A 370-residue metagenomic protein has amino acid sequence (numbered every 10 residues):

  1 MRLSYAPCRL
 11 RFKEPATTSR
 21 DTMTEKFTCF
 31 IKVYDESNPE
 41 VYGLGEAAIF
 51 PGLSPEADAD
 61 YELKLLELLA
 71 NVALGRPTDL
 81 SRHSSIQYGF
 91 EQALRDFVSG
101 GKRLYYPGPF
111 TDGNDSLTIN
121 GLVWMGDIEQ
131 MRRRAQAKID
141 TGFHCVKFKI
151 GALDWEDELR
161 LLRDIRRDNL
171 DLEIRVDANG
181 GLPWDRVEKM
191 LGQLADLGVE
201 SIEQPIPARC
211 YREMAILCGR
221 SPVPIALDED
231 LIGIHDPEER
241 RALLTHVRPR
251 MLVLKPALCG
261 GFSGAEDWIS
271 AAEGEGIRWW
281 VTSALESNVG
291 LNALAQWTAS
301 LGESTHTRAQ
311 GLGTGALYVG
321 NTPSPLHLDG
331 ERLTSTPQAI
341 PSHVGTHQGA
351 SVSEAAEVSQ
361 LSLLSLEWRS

Functional and structural regions predicted by a protein language model:
M1-I174, N179-G181, D185-E188, G192-D196 (+1 more regions): N-terminal capping/lid subdomain adjacent to the active-site entrance of alpha/beta enzymes
A47, Q204, L312: Active-site donor-binding loop signature of nucleotide-sugar glycosyltransferases
E67-A70, E213-I216, R220-I340: Shared catalytic-loop signature of beta/alpha-barrel
Y105-P107, L172, S201-P205, T282-A284 (+1 more regions): Flexible, glycine/charged-enriched surface loops at secondary-structure junctions
G113-I119, G142-H144, L170-L172, G198-E200 (+4 more regions): Short, well-ordered coil/turn segments that N-cap beta-strands
W124, H144-D154, E173-G180, G198-C210 (+2 more regions): Catalytic beta/alpha-barrel core
I128-E129, W155-L159, G181-D185, A208-Y211 (+3 more regions): Loop/helix-junction capping segments adjacent to catalytic residues or to phosphate/diphosphate-binding pockets
K189, P205-R220: Active-site loop segments of alpha/beta catalytic cores
